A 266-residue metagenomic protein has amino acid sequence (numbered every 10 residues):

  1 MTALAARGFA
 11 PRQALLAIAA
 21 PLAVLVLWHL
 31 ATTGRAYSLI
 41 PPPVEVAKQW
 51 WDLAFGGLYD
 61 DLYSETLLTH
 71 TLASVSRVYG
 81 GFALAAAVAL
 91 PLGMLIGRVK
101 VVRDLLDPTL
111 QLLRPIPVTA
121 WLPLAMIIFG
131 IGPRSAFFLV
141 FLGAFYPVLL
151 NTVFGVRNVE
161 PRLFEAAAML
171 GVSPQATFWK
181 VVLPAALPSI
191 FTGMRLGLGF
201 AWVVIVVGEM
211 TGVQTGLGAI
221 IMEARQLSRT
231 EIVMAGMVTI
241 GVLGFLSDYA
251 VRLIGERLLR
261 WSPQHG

Functional and structural regions predicted by a protein language model:
M1-L22, Y249-G266: Transmembrane alpha-helical segments of polytopic membrane transport and secretion proteins
L4, G34-A83: Periplasmic/extracellular loop-to-transmembrane helix junction in inner-membrane transport proteins
L30, M94, V101-P108, N151 (+4 more regions): Membrane-spanning helices that line or support transport/gating and their immediate boundary helices in channels
G80-L110: Transmembrane-helix boundary motif in ABC transporter permease subunits
Q111-P147, F154-G155: Generic hydrophobic transmembrane alpha-helix motif, especially the helices
F138, L142, P174-G208, A235 (+3 more regions): Transmembrane alpha-helices
V148-M194, L217: Short cytoplasmic-facing helical segments at TM-TM junctions of multi-pass membrane proteins
G218-L253: Hydrophobic alpha-helical transmembrane segments of polytopic membrane proteins
